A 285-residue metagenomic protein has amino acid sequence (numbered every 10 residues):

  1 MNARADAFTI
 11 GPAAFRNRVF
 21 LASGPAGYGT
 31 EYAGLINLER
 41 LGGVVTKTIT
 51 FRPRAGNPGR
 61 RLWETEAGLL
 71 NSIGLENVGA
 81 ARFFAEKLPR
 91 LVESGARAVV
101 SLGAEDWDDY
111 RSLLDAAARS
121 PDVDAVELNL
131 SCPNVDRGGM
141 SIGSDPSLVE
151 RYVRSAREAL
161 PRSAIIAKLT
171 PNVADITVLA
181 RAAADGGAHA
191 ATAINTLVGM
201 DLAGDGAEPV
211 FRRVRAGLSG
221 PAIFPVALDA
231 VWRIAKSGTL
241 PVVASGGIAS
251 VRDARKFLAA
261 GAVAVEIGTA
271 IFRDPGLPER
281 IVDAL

Functional and structural regions predicted by a protein language model:
M1-A98, A104-E105, I281: N-terminal capping/small domains of soluble enzymes
V19-S23, G42-T46, A98-L102, V126-L128 (+4 more regions): Hydrophobic faces of well-ordered beta-strands that scaffold small-molecule active sites in alpha/beta enzyme cores
A26, S101-A104, L169-D175, F224 (+1 more regions): Glycine-rich beta-to-alpha transition loops that act as phosphate-gripper elements at the mouths of alpha/beta enzyme
T30-I36, D109-S120, V173-G186, A235-L240 (+1 more regions): Catalytic cores of alpha/beta
Y32, A80, F84-L88, Y110-D115 (+5 more regions): Generic structural signal for well-ordered alpha-helices, preferentially at hydrophobic/aromatic core positions
L38, G56-E66, L202-A216, L258 (+2 more regions): C-terminal helical cap(s) of enzyme catalytic domains, especially alpha/beta-barrels
T46-F51, A125-C132, A190-M200, G247-I248 (+1 more regions): Glycine-rich phosphate-binding active-site loops on the catalytic face of alpha/beta enzymes
L69, P133-S147, L179-L240, R280: Glycine/Thr-rich beta-alpha phosphate-binding loop at enzyme active sites
